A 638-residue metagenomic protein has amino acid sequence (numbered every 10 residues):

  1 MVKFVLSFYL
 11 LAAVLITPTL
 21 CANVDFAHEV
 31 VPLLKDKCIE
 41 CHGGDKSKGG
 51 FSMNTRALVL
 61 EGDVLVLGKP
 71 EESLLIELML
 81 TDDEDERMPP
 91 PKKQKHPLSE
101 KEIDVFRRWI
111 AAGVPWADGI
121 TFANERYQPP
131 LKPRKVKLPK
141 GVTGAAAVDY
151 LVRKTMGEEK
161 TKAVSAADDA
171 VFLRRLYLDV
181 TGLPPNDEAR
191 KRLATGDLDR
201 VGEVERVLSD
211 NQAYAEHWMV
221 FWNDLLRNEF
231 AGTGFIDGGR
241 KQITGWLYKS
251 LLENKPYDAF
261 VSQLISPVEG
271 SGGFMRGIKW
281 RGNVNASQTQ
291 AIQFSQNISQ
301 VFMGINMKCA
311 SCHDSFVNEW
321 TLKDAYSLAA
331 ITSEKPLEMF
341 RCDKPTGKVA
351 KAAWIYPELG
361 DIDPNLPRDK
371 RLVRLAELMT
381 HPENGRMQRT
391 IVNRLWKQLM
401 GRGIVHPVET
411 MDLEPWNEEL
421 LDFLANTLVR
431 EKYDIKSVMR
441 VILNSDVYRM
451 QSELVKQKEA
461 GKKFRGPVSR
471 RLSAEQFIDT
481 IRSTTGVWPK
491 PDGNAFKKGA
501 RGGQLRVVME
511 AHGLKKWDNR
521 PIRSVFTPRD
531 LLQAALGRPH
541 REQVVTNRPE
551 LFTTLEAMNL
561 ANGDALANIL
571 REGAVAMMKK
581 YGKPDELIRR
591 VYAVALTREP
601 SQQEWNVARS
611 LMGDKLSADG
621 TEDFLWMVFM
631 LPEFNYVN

Functional and structural regions predicted by a protein language model:
M1-K3: N-terminal hydrophobic targeting signals that begin at the initiator methionine
V5-P18: Bacterial N-terminal signal peptides
V24-F26, P91-A117, D369-R374, G503-L505 (+1 more regions): C-terminal capping alpha-helices of c-type cytochrome domains
P32-G43, S52-N54, S73-L80, R87 (+5 more regions): C-type cytochrome heme c attachment motif
D45-K48, A57-K95, E100-I103, R107 (+6 more regions): Extracytoplasmic electron-transfer domains, predominantly the class I c-type cytochrome c fold
M53, R107, W116-E358, V373 (+5 more regions): Short, structured secondary-structure elements that scaffold catalytic or ligand/cofactor-binding regions
T380: Cell-envelope and extracellular/periplasmic
T597: Conserved micro-motifs of the catalytic ATP-binding
